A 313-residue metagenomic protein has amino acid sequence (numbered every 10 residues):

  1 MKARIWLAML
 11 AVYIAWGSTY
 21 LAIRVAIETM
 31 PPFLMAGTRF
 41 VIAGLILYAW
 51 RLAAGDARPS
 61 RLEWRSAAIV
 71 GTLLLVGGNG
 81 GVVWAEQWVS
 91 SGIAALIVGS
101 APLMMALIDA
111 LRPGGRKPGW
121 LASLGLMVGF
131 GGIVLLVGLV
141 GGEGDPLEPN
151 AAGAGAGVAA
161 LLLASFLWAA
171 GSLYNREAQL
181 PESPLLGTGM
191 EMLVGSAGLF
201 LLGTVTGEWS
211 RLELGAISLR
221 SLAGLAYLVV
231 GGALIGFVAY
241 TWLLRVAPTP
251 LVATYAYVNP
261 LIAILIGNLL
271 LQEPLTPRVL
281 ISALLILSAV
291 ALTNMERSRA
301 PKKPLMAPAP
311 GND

Functional and structural regions predicted by a protein language model:
M1-K2, R297-D313: Intrinsic disorder in cytosolic terminal tails and internal cytosolic loops of multi-pass membrane transporters
I5-A8, L34-A49, I69, A122-L135 (+4 more regions): Hydrophobic alpha-helical transmembrane segments of multi-pass integral membrane proteins, especially transporters
A15, T19-Y20, Y48-V98, I133-L135 (+1 more regions): Specific transmembrane alpha-helical segments of multi-pass solute transporters/efflux pumps, especially DMT/EamA
T19-M30, I42, N79-V89, I97 (+4 more regions): Juxtamembrane C-cap of transmembrane helices in multi-pass membrane transport proteins
A22-T29, W84-Q87, V137-G153, T204-R220 (+1 more regions): Membrane-interface helix termini and inter-helical loops of multi-pass transporters
A26, M35, R39, A85 (+8 more regions): Hydrophobic/aromatic residues within transmembrane alpha-helices of multi-pass small-molecule transporters
L34-L45, L73-L74, V82-L121, I133 (+2 more regions): Specific alpha-helical transmembrane segments that line the substrate/conduction pathway and gating interfaces
L47, A68, S100, P118-E143 (+3 more regions): Hydrophobic transmembrane alpha-helices of multi-pass small-molecule transport proteins
